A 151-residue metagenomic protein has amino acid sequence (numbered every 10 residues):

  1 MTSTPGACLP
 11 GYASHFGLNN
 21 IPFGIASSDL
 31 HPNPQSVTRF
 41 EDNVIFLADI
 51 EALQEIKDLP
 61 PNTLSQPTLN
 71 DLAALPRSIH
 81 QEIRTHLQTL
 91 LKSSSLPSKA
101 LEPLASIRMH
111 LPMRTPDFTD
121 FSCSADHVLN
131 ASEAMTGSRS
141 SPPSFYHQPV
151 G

Functional and structural regions predicted by a protein language model:
T2-S28, R39, E51-G151: Active-site microenvironments in enzyme catalytic cores
L30-N33, F46: Glycine-rich N-terminal segment of FAD-binding domains in flavoprotein oxidoreductases, spanning the beta-loop-helix
N33-R39: A conserved glycine-rich beta-strand in the N-terminal activation segment of trypsin-fold
F40-I45: Beta-propeller domains
